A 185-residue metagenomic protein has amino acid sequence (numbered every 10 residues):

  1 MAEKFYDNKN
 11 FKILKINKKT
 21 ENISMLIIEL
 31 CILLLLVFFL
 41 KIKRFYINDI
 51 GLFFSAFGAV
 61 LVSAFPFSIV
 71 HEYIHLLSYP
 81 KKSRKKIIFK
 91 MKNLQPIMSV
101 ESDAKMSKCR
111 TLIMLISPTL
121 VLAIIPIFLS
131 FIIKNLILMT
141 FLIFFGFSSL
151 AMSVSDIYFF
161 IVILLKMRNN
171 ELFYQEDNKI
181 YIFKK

Functional and structural regions predicted by a protein language model:
M1-K43, I97-K185: Metalloprotease/metallohydrolase-associated module, dominated by Zn2+-dependent proteases
L40-E72: Membrane-anchoring/interfacial helices and their immediately flanking loops in integral membrane proteins
F45-Y46, I50, I87, S130-F131: Short, flexible segments with low predicted structural confidence
N48-F53, Y73, D103, K134-L138: Short amphipathic alpha-helical segments, especially helix-boundary/capping motifs
S55-F57, L61, P66, L76 (+2 more regions): Short, well-ordered helical secondary-structure segments
F67-P80, P118: Active-site recognition of the HExxH zinc-binding catalytic motif
H75-I87, K166: Catalytic Zn2+-binding segment of zinc metalloproteases
R84-S102: Juxtamembrane inter-helical linkers in multi-pass membrane proteins
